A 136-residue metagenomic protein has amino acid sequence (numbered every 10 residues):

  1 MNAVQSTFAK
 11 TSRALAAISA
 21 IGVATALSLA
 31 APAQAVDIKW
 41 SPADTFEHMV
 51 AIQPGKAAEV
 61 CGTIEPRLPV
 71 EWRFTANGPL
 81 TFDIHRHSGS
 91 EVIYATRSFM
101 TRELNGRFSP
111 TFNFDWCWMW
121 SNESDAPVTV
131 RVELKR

Functional and structural regions predicted by a protein language model:
A3-S19: Bacterial N-terminal signal peptides that target proteins for export
V4-T7, A26-S28, F112: A general, composition-driven signal for non-globular sequence regions
A16-S28: Bacterial N-terminal signal peptides
Q34-R136: Acidic, Ser/Thr/Pro
